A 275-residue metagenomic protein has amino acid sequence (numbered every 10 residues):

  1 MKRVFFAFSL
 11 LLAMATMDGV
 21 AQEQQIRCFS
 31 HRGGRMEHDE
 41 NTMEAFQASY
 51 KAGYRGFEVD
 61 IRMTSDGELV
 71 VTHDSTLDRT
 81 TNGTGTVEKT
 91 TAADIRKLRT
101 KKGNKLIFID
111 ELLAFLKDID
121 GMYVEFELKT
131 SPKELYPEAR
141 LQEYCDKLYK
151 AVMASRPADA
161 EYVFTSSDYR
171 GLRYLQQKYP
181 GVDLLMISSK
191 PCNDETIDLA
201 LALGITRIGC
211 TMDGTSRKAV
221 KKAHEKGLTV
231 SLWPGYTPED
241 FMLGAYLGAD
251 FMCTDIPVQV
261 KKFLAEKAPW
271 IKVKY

Functional and structural regions predicted by a protein language model:
M1-Q24: Bacterial Sec-dependent N-terminal signal peptides
G19-Y275: Phosphate-group recognition and catalysis centered on beta-loop-alpha active-site segments
